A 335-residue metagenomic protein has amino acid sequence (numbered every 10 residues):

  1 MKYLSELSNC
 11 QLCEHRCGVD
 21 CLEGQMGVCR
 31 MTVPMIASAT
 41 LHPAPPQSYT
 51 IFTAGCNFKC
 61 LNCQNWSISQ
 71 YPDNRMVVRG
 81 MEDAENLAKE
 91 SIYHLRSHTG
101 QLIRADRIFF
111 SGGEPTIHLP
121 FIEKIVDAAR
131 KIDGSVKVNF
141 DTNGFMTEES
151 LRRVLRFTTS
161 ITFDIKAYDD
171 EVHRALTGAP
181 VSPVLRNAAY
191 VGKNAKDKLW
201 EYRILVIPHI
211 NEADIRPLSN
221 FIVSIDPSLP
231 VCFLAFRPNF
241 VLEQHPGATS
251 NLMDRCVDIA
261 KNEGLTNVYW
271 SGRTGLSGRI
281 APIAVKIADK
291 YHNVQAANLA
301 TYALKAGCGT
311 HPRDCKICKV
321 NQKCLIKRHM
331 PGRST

Functional and structural regions predicted by a protein language model:
M1-C21, N211-T335: Auxiliary Fe-S-binding modules of radical SAM enzymes
Q11-R79, G309-R333: Canonical Radical SAM [4Fe-4S] cluster-binding loop centered on the CxxxCxxC motif and its immediate flanking residues
C13, I51, F140-T142, Y269-W270: Short, hydrophobic beta-strand segments that form beta-sheet elements in well-ordered domains
I36-G55, N86-S111, L265-V268, G275: Short Fe-S-cluster ligation motifs
G55-N57, Q64-S67, S91-L95, A281-K286: Generic hydrophobic/packing signal
G55-N57, W66, G144, A167 (+2 more regions): Short, flexible active-site-adjacent loop segments at beta-strand->alpha-helix junctions, enriched in small/polar
D83: Active-site anion-handling motifs in enzyme catalytic cores
N86-G247, N251: Conserved AdoMet/S-adenosylmethionine-binding subsite of the radical SAM
